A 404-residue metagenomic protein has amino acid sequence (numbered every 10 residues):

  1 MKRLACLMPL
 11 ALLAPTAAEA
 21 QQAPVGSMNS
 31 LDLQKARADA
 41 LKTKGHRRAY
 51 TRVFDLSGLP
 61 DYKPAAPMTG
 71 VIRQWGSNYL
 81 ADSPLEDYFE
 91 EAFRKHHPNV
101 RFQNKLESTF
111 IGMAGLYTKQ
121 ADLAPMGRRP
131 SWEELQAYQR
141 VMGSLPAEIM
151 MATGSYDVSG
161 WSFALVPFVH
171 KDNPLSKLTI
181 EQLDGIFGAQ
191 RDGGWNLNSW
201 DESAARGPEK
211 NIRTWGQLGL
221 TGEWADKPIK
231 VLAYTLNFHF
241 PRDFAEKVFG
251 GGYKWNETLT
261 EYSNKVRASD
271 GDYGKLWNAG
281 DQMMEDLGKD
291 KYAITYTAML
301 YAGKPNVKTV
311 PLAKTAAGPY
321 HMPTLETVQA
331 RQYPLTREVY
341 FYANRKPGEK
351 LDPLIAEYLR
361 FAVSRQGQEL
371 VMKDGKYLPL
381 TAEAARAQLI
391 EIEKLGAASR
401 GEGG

Functional and structural regions predicted by a protein language model:
M1-R3: Positively charged n-region of N-terminal signal peptides that target proteins for export
A5-P15: Bacterial N-terminal signal peptides
T16-A20: Sec/Tat signal peptide C-region and signal peptidase I cleavage site
Q21-G404: Flexible loop/hinge segments at secondary-structure junctions
